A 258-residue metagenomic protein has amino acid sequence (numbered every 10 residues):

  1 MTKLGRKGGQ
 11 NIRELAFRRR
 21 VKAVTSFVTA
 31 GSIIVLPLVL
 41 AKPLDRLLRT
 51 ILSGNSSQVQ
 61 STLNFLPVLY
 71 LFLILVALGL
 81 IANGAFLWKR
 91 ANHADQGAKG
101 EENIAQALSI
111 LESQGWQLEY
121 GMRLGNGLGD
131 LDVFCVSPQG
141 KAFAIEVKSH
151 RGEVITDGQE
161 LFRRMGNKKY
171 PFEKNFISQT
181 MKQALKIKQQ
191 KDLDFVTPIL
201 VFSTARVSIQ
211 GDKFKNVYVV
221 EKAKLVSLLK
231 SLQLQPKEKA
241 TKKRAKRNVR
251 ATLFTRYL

Functional and structural regions predicted by a protein language model:
M1-G129, V136-A142, N167-L258: Surface-exposed interaction regions that form or flank ligand-binding interfaces
V136-L161: Active-site beta-strand-loop-beta-strand hairpin of nuclease catalytic cores that positions key catalytic residues
